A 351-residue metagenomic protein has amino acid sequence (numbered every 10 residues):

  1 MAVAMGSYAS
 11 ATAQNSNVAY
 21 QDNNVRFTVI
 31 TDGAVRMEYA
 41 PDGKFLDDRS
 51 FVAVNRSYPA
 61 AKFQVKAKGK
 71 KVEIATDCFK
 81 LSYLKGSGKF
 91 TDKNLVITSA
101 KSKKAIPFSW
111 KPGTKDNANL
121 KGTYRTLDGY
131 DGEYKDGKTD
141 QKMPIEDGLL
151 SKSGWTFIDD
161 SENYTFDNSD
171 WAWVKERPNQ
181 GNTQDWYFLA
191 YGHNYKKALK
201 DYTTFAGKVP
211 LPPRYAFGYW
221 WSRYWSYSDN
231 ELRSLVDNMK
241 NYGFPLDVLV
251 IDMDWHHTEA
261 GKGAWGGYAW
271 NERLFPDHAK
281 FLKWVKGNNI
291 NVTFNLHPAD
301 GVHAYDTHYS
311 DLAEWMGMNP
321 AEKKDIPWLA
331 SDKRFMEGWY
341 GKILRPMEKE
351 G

Functional and structural regions predicted by a protein language model:
M1-N15: Bacterial Sec-dependent N-terminal signal peptides
A13-A19, K68-E73: Short, hydrophobic/aromatic-rich segments at coil-to-beta transitions
S16-Y39: Mature N-terminal segment immediately following signal peptide/propeptide cleavage in secreted/periplasmic
Y20-Q21, Y58, V65-A67, D140-K142: Short solvent-exposed loop/turn micro-motifs enriched in small/polar/acidic residues
T31-G69: A low-complexity, Ser/Thr/Gly/Pro-enriched, surface-exposed linker/loop concept that marks segments flanking
D48-S50, K85-G86, K93-L95, D159-S161 (+5 more regions): Short, solvent-exposed loop/turn and secondary-structure capping segments
A67-P213, R223, V236-N241: Catalytic and substrate-binding clefts that recognize carbohydrates or anionic sugar/phosphate headgroups
P210-G351: Aromatic-lined carbohydrate-binding/catalytic grooves of carbohydrate-active enzymes
